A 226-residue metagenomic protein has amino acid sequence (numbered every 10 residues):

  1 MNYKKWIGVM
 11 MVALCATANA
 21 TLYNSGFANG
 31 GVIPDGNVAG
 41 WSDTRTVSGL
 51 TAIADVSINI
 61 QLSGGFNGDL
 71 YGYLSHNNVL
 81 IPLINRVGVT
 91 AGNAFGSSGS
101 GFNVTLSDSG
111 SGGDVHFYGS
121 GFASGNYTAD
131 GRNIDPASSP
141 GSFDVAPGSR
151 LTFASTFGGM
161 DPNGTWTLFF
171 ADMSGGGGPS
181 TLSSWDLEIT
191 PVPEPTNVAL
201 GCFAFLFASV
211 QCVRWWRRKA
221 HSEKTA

Functional and structural regions predicted by a protein language model:
M1-I7, W216: Bacterial N-terminal signal peptides that target proteins for export
W6, L22-F27, K224-T225: Enriched but not universal
G8-C15: Bacterial N-terminal signal peptides
C15, V104, V115-Y118, C202 (+1 more regions): Generic recognition of cysteine residues
A16-A20: Sec/Tat signal peptide C-region and signal peptidase I cleavage site
T21-P191: Loop and turn regions of beta-sandwich accessory domains that flank beta-strands and are enriched in small/polar
E194-R214: A short, hydrophobic C-terminal helix/tail in secreted or cell-surface proteins
S209-A226: C-terminal membrane-anchoring or membrane-association module
